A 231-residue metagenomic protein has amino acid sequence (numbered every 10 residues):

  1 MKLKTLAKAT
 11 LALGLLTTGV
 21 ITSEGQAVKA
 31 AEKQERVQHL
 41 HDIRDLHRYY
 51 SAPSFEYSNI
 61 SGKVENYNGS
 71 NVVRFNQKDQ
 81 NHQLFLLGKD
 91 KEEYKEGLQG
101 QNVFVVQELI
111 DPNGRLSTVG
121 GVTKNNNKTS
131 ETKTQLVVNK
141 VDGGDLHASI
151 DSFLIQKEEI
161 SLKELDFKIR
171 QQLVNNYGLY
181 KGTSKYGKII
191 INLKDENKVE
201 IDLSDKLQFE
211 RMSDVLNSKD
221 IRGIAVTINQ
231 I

Functional and structural regions predicted by a protein language model:
M1-A30: Sec-dependent N-terminal signal peptides of Gram-positive bacterial secreted proteins and lipoproteins
T5-L6, L40, E158, V174: Sparse, context-dependent recognition of short Cys/His-centered cofactor- or disulfide-binding micro-motifs
I21, Q34-E35, I221-V226: Conserved short hydrophobic patches within well-ordered secondary structure
A27-G100: N-terminal Sec/ER secretory leader and immediately downstream segment of secreted/extracellular precursors
N59, N66, F75-Q77, L86-K89 (+4 more regions): Surface-exposed beta-strand edges and flanking loops
N68-V73, L87, N125-N197: Mature extracytoplasmic domains of secretory-pathway proteins
N71-G144: Generic signature of mature, soluble extracytoplasmic domains
L173-I231: C-terminal, beta-strand-rich globular interaction domains
